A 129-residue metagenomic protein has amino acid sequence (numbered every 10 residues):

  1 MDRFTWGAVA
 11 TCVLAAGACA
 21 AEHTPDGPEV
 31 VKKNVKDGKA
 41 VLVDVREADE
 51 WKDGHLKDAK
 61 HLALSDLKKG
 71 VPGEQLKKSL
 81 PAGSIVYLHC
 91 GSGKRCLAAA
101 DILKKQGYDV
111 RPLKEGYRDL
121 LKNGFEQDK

Functional and structural regions predicted by a protein language model:
D2-G7, C12, A18-A40, D49-I85 (+1 more regions): Rhodanese-like catalytic fold shared by cysteine-dependent sulfurtransferases and DSP/PTP-type phosphatases
L42-D44: Structural scaffold elements adjacent to functional motifs in cytosolic proteins
H89: Short, surface-exposed ligand- or partner-binding patches at beta-edge/loop junctions that are enriched in aromatics
